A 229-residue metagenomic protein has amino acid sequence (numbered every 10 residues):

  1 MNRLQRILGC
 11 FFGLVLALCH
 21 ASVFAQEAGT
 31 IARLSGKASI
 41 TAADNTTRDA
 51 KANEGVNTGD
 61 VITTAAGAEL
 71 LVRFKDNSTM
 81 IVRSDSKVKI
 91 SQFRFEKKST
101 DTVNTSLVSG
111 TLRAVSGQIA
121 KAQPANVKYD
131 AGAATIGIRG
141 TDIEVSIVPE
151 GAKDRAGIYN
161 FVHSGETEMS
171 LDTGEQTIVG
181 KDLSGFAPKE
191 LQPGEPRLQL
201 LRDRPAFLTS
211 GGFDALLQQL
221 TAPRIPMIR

Functional and structural regions predicted by a protein language model:
M1-Q26, T47-K51, K75, R83 (+3 more regions): C-terminal interaction modules
A25-A43: Short N-terminal segments immediately surrounding and downstream of signal-peptide cleavage
R33, G55-N57, T63-A65, K75 (+1 more regions): Short, surface-exposed loop/turn motifs at beta-strand boundaries within globular domains
G36, I62, A66-L70, I81-Y129 (+2 more regions): Short, small-residue-rich packing micro-motifs
T41-N45, F74, S78, G117-K121: Flexible, membrane-facing loop/turn or short amphipathic-helix motifs that contact lipid bilayers or gate lipid-binding
A43-G59, T63-E69: N-terminal post-signal-peptidase region of extra-cytosolic proteins
G67-E69, N77, I143: Short beta-turn/strand-loop junction motif enriched in small, turn-promoting residues
